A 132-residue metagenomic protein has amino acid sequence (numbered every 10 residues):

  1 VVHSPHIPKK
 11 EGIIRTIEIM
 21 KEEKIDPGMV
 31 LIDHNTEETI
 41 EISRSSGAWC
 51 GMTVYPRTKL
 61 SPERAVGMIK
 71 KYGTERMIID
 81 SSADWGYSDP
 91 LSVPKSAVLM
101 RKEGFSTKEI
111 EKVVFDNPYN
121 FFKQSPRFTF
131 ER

Functional and structural regions predicted by a protein language model:
V1-I7, T74-P90, I110: Short acidic/histidine-rich active-site segments
V1-T36: Divalent metal-binding pocket/active-site signature
P5-I7, N35-E38, T53-R57, S82-G86: Active-site beta-loop-alpha junctions enriched in small/polar residues
K10-I19, I40-S46, K59-K71, W85-L99 (+1 more regions): Histidine/acidic-residue-rich catalytic or RNA/ligand-binding cores of hydrolases and nuclease-related proteins
M20-P27, R44-G51, Y72-R76: Glycine-enriched alpha-helix->loop->beta-strand junction motifs that scaffold or abut catalytic
E23-K24, S43-S45, Y55-P56, K108 (+1 more regions): Alpha-helical transmembrane segments and their immediate juxtamembrane cytosolic regions
P27-V30, W49-Y55, F130-E131: Short hydrophobic/aromatic-enriched beta-strand-loop microsegments
P94-R132: Mid-to-C-terminal alpha-helical segments outside catalytic/metal-binding sites
